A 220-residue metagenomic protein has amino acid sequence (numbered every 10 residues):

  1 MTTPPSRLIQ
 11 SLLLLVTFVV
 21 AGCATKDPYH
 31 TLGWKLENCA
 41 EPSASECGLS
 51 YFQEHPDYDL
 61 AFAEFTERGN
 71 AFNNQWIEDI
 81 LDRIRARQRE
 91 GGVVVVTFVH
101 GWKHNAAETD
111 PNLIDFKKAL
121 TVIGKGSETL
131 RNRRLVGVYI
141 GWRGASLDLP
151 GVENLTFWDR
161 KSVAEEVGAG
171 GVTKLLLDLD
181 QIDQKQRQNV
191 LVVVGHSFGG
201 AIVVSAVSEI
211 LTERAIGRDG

Functional and structural regions predicted by a protein language model:
T2-L14, V19-R160, L176-Q186: Flexible, membrane-associating and regulatory peripheral segments of lipid-active enzymes
A119-I123, L211-G217: Post-Walker A helix-loop "phosphate-sensing" segment adjacent to the P-loop in P-loop NTPases
K161-A169, I216: Acidic, His- and aromatic-enriched active-site or binding-groove loops in soluble protein domains that engage sugars
G171-T173: P-loop NTPase catalytic core of nucleic-acid-dependent motor ATPases
K185-G195: Alpha/beta-hydrolase fold nucleophile elbow
V192, G217-G220: Histidine/cysteine- and/or acidic
V194-G195, G199, V203: Gly/Ala-rich beta-loop-alpha elbow adjacent to hydrolase catalytic centers
S205-E209: Active-site signature of alpha/beta-hydrolase-fold catalytic machinery across serine- and Asp/Cys-nucleophile hydrolases
